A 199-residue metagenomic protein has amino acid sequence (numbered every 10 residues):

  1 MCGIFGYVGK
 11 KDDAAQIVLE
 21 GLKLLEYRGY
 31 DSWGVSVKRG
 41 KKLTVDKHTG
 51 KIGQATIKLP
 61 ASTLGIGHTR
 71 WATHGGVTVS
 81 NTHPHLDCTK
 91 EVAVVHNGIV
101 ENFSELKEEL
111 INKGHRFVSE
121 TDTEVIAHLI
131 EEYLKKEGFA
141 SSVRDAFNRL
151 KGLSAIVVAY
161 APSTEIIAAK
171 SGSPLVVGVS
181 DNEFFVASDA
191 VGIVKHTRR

Functional and structural regions predicted by a protein language model:
M1-R199: Conserved short alpha-helical segments that host acidic/polar catalytic motifs at enzyme active sites
